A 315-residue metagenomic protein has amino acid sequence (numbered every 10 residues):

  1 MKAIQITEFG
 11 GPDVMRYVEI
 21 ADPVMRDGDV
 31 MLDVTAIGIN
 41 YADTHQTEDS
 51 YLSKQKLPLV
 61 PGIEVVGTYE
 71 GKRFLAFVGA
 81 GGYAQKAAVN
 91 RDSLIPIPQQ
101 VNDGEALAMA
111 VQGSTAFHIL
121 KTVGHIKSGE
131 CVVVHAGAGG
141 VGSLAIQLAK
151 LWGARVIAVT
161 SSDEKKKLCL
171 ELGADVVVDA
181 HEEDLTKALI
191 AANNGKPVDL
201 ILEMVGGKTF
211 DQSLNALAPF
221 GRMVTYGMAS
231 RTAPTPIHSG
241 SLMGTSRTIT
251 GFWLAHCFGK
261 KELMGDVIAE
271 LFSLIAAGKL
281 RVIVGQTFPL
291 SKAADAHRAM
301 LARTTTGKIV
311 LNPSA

Functional and structural regions predicted by a protein language model:
A21-I39, E48-G82: Glycine-rich beta-strand-centered segment in the early N-terminal region that forms part of a ligand/cofactor-binding
H45, K56-I63, R73-A138: NAD(P)H dinucleotide-binding glycine-rich loop of Rossmann-like/cofactor-binding domains, especially the beta1-alpha1
G82-Q85, T160-L168, P234-S239: Short, glycine/polar-rich helix-capping loops at beta-to-alpha or helix-loop-helix junctions that flank or form
L107-E183: Mid-domain Rossmann-like dinucleotide-binding core that forms the NAD(H)/NADP(H) cofactor-binding site
G129, A174, P197-V198, L280 (+1 more regions): Local beta-strand N-terminus motif with an aromatic residue
D184-G195: Short amphipathic alpha-helix with an adjacent loop that forms part of the alpha/beta core around
K208-K279, N312-A315: Glycine-rich phosphate-binding loop and adjacent beta-alpha segment of Rossmann(oid) nucleotide-cofactor-binding
F272-S273, A277-T287, A294-A315: C-terminal capping/lid region of NAD(P)-dependent oxidoreductase domains
